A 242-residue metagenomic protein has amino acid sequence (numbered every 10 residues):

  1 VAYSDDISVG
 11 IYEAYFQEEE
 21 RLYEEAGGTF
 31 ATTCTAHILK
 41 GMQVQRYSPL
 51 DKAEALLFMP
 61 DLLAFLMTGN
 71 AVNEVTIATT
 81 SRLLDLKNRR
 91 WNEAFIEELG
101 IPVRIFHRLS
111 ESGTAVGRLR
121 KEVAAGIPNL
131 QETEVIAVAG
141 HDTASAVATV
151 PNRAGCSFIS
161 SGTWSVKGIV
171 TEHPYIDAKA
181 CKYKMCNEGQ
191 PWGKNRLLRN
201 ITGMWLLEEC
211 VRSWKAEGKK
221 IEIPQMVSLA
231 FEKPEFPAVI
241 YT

Functional and structural regions predicted by a protein language model:
V1-I7, T79-L83: A charged helix-plus-loop insertion that forms the helical arch/lid used to bind and gate nucleic-acid substrates
Y3-S4, A55, E111: Small/polar loops that bind or transfer phosphate-bearing groups
V9, E13-N70, R82-E93, E97-E98 (+1 more regions): Active-site core segments that coordinate phosphate-bearing ligands/cofactors across diverse enzyme families
N73-T79: Helix-loop-beta segment of a Rossmann-like dinucleotide-binding subdomain
L99-S112: A conserved helix-loop-beta module that forms one wall/lid of the active-site cleft in ATP-utilizing catalytic domains
E111-L119: Glycine-rich phosphate-binding loops at beta-strand->alpha-helix junctions
